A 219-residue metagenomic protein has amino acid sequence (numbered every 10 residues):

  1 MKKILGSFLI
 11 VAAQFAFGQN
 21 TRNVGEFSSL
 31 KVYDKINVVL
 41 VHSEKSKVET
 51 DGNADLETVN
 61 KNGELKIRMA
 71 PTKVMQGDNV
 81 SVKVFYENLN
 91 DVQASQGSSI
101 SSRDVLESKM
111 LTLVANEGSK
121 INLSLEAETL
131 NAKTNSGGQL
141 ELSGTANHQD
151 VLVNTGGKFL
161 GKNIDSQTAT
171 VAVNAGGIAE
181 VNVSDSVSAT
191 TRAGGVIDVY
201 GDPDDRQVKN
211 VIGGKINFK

Functional and structural regions predicted by a protein language model:
M1-K219: Intrinsically disordered, low-complexity terminal regions
